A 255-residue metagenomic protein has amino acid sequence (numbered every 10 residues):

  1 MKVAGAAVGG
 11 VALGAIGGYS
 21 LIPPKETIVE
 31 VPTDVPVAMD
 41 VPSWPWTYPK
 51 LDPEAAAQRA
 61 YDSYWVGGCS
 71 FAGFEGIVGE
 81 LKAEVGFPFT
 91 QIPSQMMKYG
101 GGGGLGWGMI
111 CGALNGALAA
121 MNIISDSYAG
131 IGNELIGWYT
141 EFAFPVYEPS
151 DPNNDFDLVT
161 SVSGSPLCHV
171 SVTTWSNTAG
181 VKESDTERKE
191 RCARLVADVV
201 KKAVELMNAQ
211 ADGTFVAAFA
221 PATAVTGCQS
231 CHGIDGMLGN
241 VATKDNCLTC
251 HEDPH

Functional and structural regions predicted by a protein language model:
M1-L21: N-terminal export signals
A15-E54: C-terminal segment of N-terminal export signals and the immediately downstream linker at the start of the mature
M39-I92: Accessory "access/gating" subregions that flank catalytic or transport cores
A57-G67, Y99-G108, S184-R188, I234-M237: A short glycine/serine-rich beta->alpha loop
C69-I124: Small-residue-enriched, tightly packed secondary-structure blocks
F74-L81, M121, G132-N208, D212-A220 (+1 more regions): Amphipathic alpha-helical interface segments
G112, A117-F142, P254-H255: Catalytic phosphate/nucleotide-handling subdomain of diverse soluble enzymes
G227-D235, K244-P254: The canonical Cys-X-X-Cys-His
